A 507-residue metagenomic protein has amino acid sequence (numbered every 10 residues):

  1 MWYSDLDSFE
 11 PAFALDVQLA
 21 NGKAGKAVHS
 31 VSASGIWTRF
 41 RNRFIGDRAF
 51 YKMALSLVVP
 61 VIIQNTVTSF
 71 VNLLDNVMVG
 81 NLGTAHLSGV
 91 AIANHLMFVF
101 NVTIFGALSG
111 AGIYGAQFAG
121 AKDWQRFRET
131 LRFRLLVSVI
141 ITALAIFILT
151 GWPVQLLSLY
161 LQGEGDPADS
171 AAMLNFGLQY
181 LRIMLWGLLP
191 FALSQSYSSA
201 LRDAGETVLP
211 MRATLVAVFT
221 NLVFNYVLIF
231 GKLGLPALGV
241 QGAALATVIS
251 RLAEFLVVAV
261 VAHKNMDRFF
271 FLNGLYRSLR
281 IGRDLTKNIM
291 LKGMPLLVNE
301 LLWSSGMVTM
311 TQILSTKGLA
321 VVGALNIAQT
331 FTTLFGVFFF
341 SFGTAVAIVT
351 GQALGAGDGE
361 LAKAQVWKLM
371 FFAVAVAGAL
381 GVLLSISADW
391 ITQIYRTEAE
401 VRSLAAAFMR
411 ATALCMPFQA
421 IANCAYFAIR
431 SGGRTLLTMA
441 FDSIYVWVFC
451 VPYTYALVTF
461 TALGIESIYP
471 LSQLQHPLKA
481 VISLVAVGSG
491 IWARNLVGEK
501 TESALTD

Functional and structural regions predicted by a protein language model:
W2-V58, G115-G187, A237-G293, T350-C415 (+1 more regions): Short alpha-helical transmembrane segments in multi-pass integral membrane proteins
I45-V77, N81-L82, H95-Y114, T142-I146 (+5 more regions): N-terminal transmembrane alpha-helices
S56-D75, I183, S194, A217 (+5 more regions): Transmembrane helical elements of multi-pass membrane transporters/channels
V61, N65, N76-V77, N94 (+16 more regions): Transmembrane alpha-helix boundary and packing residues in multipass membrane permease domains and related
I62, T66, F70, L74 (+18 more regions): Generic alpha-helical transmembrane segments of integral inner-membrane proteins, especially permease/transport modules
T66, F70-S88, L157-A171, V227-L238 (+4 more regions): Helix-terminus/linker motif at the lipid-water interface of multi-pass membrane proteins
L87-F147, F191-P210, V322-A388, A420-F441: Small-residue-rich hydrophobic transmembrane alpha-helices
L108, I183-D203, P210-V218, A243-V258 (+5 more regions): Short runs within selected transmembrane alpha-helices of multi-pass transporters and secretion channels
